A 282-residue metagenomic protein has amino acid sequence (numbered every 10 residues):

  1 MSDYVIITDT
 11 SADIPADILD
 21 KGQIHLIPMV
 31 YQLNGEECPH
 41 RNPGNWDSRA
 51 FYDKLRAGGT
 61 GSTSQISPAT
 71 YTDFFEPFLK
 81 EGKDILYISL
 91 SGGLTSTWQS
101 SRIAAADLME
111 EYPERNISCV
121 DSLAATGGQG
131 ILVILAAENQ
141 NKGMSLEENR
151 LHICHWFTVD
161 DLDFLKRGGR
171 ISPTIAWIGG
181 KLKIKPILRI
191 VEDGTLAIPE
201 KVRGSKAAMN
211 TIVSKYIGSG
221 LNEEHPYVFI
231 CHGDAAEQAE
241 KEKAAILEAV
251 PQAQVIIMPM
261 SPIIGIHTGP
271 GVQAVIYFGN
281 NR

Functional and structural regions predicted by a protein language model:
D3, S11-L19, I24-Y31, G93-T97 (+3 more regions): Mixed-charge interfacial surface used for oligomerization/domain docking and macromolecular partner engagement
D3-V5, L79: A general secondary-structure boundary signal
V5-I66, T70: N-terminal glycine-rich anion-binding loop in soluble enzyme alpha/beta folds
N45-Y52, F75, K80, D107: A short glycine/small-residue-enriched secondary-structure motif
R56-L94, Q99-I103: Glycine-rich phosphate- or other oxyanion-binding loops that anchor nucleotides, phosphorylated ligands
